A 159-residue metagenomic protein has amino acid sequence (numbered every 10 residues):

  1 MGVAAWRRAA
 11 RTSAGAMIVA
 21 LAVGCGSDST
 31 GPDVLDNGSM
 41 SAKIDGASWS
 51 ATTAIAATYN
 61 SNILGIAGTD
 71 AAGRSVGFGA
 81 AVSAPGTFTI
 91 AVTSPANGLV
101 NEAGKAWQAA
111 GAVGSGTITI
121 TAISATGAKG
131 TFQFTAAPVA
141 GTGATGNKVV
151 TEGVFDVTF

Functional and structural regions predicted by a protein language model:
M1-A14: Bacterial N-terminal signal peptides that target proteins for export
L21-G24: C-terminal motif of bacterial Sec signal peptides marking the signal peptidase cleavage site
G26-S29: Bacterial signal peptide processing site
G31-G38: Short acidic, Pro/Gly- and aromatic-enriched capping/linker segments at domain boundaries
D36, A72, V149-T151: A short, structural micro-pattern
M40-K43, S48, A54-G127, A137: Surface-exposed helix/loop patches within compact recognition domains
T119-F159: C-terminal or internal capping secondary-structure element at the end of a domain, subdomain, or sheet
